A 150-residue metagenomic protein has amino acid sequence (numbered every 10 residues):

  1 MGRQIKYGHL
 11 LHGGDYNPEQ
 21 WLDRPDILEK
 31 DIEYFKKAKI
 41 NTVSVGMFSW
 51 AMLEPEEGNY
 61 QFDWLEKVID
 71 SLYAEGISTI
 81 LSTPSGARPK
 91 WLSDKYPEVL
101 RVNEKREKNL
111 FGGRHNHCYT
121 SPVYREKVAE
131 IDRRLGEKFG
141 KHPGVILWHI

Functional and structural regions predicted by a protein language model:
R3-R24: Boundary/entry segment of secreted carbohydrate-active catalytic domains
I5, H9, A38, P143: Structured loop/turn residues at beta-strand edges in well-structured enzyme cores
L10-G14, N41-V45, T79-S82, I146-I150: Hydrophobic faces of well-ordered beta-strands that scaffold small-molecule active sites in alpha/beta enzyme cores
N17-E19, E54-E56, Y119: Short, contiguous strand/loop micro-motifs
W21, G58, F62, S121-R125: Flexible, glycine- and charge-enriched loops at secondary-structure boundaries
L28-N109, D132-G140: Aromatic-lined substrate-binding rim segments of carbohydrate-active enzymes
K95, K105-I150: Polysaccharide-binding and catalytic clefts of secreted carbohydrate-active enzymes
